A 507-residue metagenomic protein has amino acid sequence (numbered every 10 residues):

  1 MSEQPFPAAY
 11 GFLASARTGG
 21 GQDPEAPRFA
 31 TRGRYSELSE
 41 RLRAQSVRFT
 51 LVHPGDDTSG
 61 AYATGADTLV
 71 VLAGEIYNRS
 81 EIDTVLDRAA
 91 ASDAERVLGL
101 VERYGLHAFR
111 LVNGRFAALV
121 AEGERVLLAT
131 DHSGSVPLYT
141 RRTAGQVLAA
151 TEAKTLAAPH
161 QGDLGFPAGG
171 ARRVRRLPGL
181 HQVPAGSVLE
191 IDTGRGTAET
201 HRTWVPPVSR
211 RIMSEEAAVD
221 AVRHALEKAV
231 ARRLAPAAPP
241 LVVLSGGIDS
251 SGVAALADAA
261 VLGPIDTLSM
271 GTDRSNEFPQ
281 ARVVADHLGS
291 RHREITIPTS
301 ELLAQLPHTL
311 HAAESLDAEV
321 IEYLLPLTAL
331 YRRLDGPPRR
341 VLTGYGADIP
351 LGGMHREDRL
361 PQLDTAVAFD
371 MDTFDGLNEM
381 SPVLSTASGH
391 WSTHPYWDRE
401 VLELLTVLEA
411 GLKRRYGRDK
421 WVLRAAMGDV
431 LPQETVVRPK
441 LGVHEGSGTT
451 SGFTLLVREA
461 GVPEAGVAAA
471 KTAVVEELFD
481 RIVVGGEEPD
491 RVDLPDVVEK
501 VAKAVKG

Functional and structural regions predicted by a protein language model:
M1-A312: Cysteine-centered catalytic environments shared across enzyme families
S2-F6, L13-G21, E124-L127, S135-L138 (+4 more regions): ATP-dependent adenylate-handling active sites, centered on carboxylate activation for C-N bond formation
T58, A108, R173-G179, E199 (+7 more regions): Glycine-rich, flexible loop/turn motifs
R88-A94, L431-G442: Short, surface-exposed acidic
D163-P167, V467-L478: A recognition module on extended beta-rich or small alphabeta surfaces enriched in W/G with H and D/E
H181-P184, G196, P338, A468-T472: Short glycine/proline-enriched turn or capping motifs at secondary-structure junctions
